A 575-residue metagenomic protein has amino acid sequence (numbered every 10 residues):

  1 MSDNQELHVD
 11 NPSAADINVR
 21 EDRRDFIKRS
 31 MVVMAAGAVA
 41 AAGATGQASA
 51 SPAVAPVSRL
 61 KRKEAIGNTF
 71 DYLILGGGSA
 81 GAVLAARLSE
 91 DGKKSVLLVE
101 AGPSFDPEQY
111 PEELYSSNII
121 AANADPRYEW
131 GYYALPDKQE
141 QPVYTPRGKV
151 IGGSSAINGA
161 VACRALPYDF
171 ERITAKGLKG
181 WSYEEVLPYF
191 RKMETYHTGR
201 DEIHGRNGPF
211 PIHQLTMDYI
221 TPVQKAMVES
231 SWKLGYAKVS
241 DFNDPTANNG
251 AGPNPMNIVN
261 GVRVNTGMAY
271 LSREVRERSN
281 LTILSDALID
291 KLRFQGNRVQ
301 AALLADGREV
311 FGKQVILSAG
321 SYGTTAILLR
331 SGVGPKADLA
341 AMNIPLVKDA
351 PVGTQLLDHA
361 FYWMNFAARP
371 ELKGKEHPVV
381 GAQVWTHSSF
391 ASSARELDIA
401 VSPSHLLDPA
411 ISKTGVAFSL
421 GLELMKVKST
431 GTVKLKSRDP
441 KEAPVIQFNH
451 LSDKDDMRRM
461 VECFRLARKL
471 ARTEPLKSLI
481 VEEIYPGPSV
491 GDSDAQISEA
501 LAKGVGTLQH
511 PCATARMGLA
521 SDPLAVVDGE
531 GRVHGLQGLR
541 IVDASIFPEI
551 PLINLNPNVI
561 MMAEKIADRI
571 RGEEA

Functional and structural regions predicted by a protein language model:
M1-D25, S49: N-terminal secretory signal peptides
A14-R20, A41-A82, D91-S95, P103-D106: C-terminal segment of N-terminal export signals and the immediately downstream linker at the start of the mature
N18, D169, T174-K291, Q295-V299 (+3 more regions): Conserved redox-cofactor binding core of oxidoreductases
D22-V39, I327: N-terminal export leaders
R87, D91, S95, G102-P107 (+4 more regions): Glycine-rich loop(s) and the adjacent beta-strand/alpha-helix scaffold that form part
A101-P146: N-terminal FAD cofactor-binding segment of flavoenzymes
K179, A360-K469, V505-A513, S521 (+2 more regions): FAD cofactor-binding and catalytic pocket of flavoenzymes
I258, D290-K291, A400-S402, P475-I550: A glycine-rich dinucleotide-binding beta-alpha-beta segment and adjacent secondary-structure elements that constitute
